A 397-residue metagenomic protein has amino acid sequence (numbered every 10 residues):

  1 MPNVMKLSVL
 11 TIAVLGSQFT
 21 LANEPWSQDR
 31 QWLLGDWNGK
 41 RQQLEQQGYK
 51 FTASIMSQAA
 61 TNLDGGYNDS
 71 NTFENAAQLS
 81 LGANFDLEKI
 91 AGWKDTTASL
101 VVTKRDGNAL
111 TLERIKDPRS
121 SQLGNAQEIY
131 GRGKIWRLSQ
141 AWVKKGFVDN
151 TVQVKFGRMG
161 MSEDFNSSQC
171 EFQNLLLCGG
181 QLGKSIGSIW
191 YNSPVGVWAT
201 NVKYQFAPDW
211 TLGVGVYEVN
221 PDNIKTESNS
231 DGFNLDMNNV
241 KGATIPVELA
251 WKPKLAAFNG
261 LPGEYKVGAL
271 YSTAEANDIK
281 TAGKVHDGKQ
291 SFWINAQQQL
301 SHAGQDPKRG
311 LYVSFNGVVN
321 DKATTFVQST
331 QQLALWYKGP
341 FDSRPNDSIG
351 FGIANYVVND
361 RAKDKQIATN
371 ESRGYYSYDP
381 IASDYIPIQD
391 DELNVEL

Functional and structural regions predicted by a protein language model:
M1-S8: Bacterial N-terminal signal peptides that target proteins for export
S17-Q18: N-terminal signal peptide c-region/cleavage motif recognized by signal peptidases
N23-E24, Q28, L34-F51, D86-A98 (+5 more regions): Short loop/turn motifs that connect adjacent beta-strands in outer-membrane beta-barrel proteins
W26, T61-A76, I129: Surface-exposed strand-loop-strand hairpins of Gram-negative outer-membrane beta-barrel proteins
L33, Q47, F73-L79, I135-S139 (+5 more regions): Residues that define the transmembrane beta-barrel architecture of outer-membrane proteins
M56-A60, T103-R105, M159-M161, Y217-V219 (+4 more regions): Outer-membrane beta-barrel pore domains and translocons
A76-D222, T325-A334, G339-K365: Outer membrane beta-barrel
K225-E227, D231-N239, V247-W251, G268-H286 (+3 more regions): Outer membrane beta-barrel transmembrane domains
